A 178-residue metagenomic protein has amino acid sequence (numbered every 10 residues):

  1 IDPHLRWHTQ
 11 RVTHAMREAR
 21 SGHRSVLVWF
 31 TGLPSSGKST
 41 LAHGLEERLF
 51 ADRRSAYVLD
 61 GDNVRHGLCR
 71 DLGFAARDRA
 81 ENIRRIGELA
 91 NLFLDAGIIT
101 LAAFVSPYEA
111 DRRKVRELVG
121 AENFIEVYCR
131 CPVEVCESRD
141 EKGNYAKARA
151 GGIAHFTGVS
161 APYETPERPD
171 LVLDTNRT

Functional and structural regions predicted by a protein language model:
I1-T31, D52-S55: Extreme N-terminal, non-catalytic leader segments that precede Walker-type/kinase nucleotide-binding cores
S35-S36: ATP-binding Walker
S39, H43-D95: Conserved substrate/cofactor phosphate-moiety recognition/catalytic segment in nucleotide-dependent phosphotransferases
G44, R48, K114-V119: Alpha-helical structural signal in soluble globular domains
F74-R77, V119-A121, K142-A146: Short, hinge-like loop/turn segments at secondary-structure boundaries
N82-K114, L118: Charged, well-structured alpha/beta interaction segments
L101-P107, V119-R139, L173: Conserved phosphate-donor/acceptor-positioning beta-strand/loop module used by diverse small-molecule
R130-V133, S138-T178: Small-molecule kinase domains that catalyze NTP-dependent phosphoryl transfer to phosphate-bearing small molecules
